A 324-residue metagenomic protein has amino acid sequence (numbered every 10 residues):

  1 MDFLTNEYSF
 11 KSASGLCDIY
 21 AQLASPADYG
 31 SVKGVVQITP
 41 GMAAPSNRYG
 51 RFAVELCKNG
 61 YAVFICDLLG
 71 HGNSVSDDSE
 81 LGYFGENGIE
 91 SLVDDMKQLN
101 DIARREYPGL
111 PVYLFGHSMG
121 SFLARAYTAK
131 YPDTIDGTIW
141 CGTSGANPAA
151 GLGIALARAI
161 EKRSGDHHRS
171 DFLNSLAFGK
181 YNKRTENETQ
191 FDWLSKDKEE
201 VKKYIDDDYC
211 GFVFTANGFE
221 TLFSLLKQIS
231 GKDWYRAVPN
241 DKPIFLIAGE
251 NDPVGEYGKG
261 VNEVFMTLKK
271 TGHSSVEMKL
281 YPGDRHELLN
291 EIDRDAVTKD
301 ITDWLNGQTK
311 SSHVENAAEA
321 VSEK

Functional and structural regions predicted by a protein language model:
M1-D28: N-terminal cap/lid segment of alpha/beta-hydrolase-fold proteins
P40-A44, S118, E250-N251: Active-site glycine-rich loops that stabilize anionic/oxyanionic intermediates across multiple enzyme folds
R48, A53-S79: Conserved alpha/beta-hydrolase
F84-R104: Alpha/beta-hydrolase active-site loop
Y107-S118: Alpha/beta-hydrolase fold nucleophile elbow
A124-Y209: Alpha/beta-hydrolase-fold enzymes
L246-A248: Short beta-strand/loop motif that positions the catalytic acidic residue of the alpha/beta-hydrolase fold
T271, S275-K324: Catalytic active-site module of serine/aspartate enzymes centered on a nucleophile-bearing elbow/loop
